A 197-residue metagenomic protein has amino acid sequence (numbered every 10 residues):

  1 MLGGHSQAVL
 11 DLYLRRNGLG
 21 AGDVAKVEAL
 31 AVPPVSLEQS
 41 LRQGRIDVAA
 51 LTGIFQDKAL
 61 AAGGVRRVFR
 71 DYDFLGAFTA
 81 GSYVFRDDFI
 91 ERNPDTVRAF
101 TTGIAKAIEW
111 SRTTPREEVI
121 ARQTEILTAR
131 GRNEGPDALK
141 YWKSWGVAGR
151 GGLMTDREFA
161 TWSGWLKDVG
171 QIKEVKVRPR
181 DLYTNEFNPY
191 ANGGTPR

Functional and structural regions predicted by a protein language model:
M1-A62, D156-T161: Bilobed "Venus flytrap"/periplasmic-binding protein-like clamshell domains and structurally analogous long
L2, P34, Y72-D73, F187: Residues that form or immediately flank small-molecule/cofactor binding pockets and catalytic motifs
A21, R66-R67, K173-E174: Residue-level detector of short coil/turn "hinge" positions at structural boundaries
A31-L37, A129-R130, E186-A191: Short, mixed-charge aromatic SLiMs
V35-L127: Pocket-lining segment of extracytoplasmic ligand-binding domains
R86, T155, T184-F187: Residue-level signal for threonine
E91-K173: Secondary-structure end/capping motifs
A160-R197: Conserved C-terminal helix/tail region of periplasmic/extracytoplasmic solute-binding proteins
